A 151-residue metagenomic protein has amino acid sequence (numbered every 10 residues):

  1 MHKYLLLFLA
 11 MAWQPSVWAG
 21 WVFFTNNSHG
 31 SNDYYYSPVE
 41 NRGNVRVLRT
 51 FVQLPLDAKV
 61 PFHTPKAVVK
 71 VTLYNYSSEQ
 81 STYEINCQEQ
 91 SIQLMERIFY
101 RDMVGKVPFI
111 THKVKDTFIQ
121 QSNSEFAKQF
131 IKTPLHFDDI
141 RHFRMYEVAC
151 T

Functional and structural regions predicted by a protein language model:
Y4-W13: Sec-dependent N-terminal signal peptides
V17-T151: N-terminal secretory-pathway/extracellular module detecting exported/lumenal segments and adjacent signal-anchor/first
